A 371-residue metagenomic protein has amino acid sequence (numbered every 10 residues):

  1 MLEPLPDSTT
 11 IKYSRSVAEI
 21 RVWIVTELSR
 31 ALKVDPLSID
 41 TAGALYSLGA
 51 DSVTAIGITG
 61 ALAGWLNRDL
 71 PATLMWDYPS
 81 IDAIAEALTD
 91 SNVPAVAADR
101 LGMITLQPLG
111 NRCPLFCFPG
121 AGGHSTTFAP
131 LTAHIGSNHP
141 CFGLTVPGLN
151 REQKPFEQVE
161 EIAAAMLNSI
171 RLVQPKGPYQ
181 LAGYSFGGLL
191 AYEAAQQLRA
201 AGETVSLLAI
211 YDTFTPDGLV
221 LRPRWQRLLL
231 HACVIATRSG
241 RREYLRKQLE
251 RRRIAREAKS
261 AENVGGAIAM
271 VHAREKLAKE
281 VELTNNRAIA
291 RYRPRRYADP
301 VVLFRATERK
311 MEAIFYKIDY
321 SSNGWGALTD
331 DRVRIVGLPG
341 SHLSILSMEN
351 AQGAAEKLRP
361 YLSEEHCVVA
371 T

Functional and structural regions predicted by a protein language model:
M1-D99, E160-A164, T213-G218, Q352-A355: Phosphopantetheine-dependent thiolation modules in NRPS/PKS and related acyl-activating systems
V96-T371: A hydrolase-biased, glycine/serine/histidine/acidic-enriched motif that marks catalytic-domain neighborhoods in diverse
